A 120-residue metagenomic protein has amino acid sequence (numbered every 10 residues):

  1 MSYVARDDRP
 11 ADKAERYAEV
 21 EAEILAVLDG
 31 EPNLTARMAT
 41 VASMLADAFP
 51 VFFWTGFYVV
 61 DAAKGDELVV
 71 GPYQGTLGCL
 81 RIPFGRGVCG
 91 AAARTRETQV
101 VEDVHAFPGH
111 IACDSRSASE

Functional and structural regions predicted by a protein language model:
M1-P72, T76-L77: Intrinsically disordered, low-complexity terminal regulatory regions
D47-A48, A62, R81-P83, A91-A93 (+1 more regions): Short, charge-rich binding segments
V69, Y73-Q99: Acidic/proline- and glycine-rich, intrinsically disordered low-complexity segments that serve as regulatory linkers
T98-V101, S115: Hydrophobic-ligand binding "helix-grip"
V100-D103, G109: PAS and PAS-like sensory modules
G109-E120: Helix-to-coil/beta transition segments that act as allosteric "coupling" elements at the rims of sensory or catalytic
